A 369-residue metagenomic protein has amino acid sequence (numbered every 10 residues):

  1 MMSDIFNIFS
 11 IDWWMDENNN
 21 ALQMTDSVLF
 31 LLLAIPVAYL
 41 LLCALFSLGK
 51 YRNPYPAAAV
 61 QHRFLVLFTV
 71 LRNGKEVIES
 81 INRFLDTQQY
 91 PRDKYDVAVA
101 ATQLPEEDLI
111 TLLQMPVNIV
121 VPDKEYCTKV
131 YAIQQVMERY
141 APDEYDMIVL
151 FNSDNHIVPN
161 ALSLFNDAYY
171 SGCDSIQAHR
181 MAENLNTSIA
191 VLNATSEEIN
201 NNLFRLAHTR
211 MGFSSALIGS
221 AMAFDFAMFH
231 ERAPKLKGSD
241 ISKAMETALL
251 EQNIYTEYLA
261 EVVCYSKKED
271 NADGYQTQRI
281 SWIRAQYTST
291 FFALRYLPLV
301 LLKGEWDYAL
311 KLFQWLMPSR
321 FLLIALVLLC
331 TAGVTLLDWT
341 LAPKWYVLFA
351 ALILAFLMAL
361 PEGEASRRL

Functional and structural regions predicted by a protein language model:
M1-V60, M358-R368: N-terminal membrane-anchoring/stem segments of glycan-assembly enzymes
A59, Q314-L369: Membrane-embedded multi-pass helical conduit in multi-pass membrane proteins, especially envelope-biosynthetic
R83-K94: Short, acidic, metal-binding catalytic loop of nucleotide-sugar glycosyltransferases
A100-L109, D123-Y126, H156: A conserved acidic beta->alpha catalytic loop
V121, Y126-Q135, Y140-Y145, P159-N160 (+3 more regions): Long helical/loop segments within the catalytic core of UDP-sugar-dependent glycosyltransferases, especially the large
I148: Short aromatic/hydrophobic "clamp" motif used to bind/position activated sugar donors
G238-M245: Acidic donor-binding loop at a coil-to-helix junction in glycosyltransferase catalytic cores that engages
E246-Y265: Catalytic donor-sugar/metal-binding loop of nucleotide-sugar-dependent glycosyltransferases
